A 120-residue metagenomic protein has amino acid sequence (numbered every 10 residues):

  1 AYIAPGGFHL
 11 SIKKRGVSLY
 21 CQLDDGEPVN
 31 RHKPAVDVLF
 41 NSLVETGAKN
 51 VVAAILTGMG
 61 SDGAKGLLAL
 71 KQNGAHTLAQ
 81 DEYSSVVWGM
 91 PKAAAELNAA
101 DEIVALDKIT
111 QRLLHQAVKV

Functional and structural regions predicted by a protein language model:
A1-V120: Conserved acid/base catalytic micro-environments in cytosolic active-site loops
